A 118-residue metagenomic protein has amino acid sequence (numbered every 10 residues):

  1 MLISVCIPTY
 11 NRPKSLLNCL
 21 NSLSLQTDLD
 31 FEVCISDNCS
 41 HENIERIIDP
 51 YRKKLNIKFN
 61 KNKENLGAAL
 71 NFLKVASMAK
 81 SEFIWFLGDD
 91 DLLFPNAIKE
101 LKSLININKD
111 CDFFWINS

Functional and structural regions predicted by a protein language model:
M1-S118: Nucleotide-sugar donor-binding/catalytic module of glycosyltransferases that assemble extracellular/cell-envelope
